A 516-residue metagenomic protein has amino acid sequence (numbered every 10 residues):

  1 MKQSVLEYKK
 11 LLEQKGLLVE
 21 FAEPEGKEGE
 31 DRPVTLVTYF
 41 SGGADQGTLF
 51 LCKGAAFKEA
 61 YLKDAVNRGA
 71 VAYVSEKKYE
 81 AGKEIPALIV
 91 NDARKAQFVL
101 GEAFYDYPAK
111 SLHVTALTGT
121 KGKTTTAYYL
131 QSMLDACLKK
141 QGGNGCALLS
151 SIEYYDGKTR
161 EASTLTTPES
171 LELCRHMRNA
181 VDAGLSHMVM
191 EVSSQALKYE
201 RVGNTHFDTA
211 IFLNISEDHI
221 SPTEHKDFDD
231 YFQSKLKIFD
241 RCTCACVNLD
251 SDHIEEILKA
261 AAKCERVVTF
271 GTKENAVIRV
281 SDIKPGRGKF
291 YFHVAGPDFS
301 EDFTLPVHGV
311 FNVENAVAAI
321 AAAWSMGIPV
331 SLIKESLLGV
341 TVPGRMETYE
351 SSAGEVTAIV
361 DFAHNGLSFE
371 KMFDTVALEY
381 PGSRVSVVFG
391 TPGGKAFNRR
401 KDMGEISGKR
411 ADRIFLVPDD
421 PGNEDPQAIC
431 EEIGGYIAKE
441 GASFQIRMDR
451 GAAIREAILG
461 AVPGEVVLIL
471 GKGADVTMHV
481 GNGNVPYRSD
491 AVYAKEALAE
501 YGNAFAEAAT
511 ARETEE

Functional and structural regions predicted by a protein language model:
M1-V19, Q46-L49, A55-F57, K140 (+4 more regions): ATP-dependent carboxylate-amine ligase
M1-V99, D252, H308, E424 (+2 more regions): N-terminal leader/targeting and accessory segments in enzymes
K9, Q97-A245, L249, H253-E265 (+3 more regions): Phosphate-binding loop of NTP-binding sites
V34, Q46-G47, A70, E84-I85 (+5 more regions): Short, well-ordered alpha-helix to beta-strand connector turns
Y73-A81, S150-E153, L249-H253, T272-K273 (+1 more regions): Short, polar loop motifs at secondary-structure junctions
S75, N91, S150, V192 (+4 more regions): Short loop/edge segments at beta-strand edges and connector loops that shape dinucleotide/nucleotide cofactor-binding
A81-K83, A183, K198, D208-A358 (+2 more regions): Acidic, Mg2+-coordinating active-site environments of NTP-dependent enzymes
G82-D92, E161-T164, K263-V268: Active-site regions of enzymes building and remodeling cell-envelope glycoconjugates
